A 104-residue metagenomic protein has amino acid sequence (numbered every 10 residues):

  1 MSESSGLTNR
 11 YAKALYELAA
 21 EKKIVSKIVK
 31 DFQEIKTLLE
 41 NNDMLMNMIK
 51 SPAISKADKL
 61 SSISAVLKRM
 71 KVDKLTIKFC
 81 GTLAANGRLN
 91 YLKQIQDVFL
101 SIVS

Functional and structural regions predicted by a protein language model:
S2-S104: Elongated, mostly alpha-helical coiled-coil "stalk/stator" tethers of large membrane protein machines
